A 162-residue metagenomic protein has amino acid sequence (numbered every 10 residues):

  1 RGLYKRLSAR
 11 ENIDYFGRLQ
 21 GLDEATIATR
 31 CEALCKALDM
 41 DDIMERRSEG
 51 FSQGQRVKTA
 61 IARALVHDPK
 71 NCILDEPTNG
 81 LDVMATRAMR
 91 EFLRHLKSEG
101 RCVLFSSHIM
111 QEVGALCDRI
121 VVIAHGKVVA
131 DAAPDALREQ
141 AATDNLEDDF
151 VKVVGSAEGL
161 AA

Functional and structural regions predicted by a protein language model:
R6, R47-F51: Conserved ABC ATPase signature
D14, R18, A25-I43: Conserved ABC ATPase "signature" region
I61: Hydrophobic anchor residue at the start of the ABC signature
D68: Conserved catalytic motifs of ABC-family nucleotide-binding domains
C72-E76: Catalytic Walker B motif of ABC-type/P-loop ATPase nucleotide-binding domains
D131-A132: ABC ATPase "signature
